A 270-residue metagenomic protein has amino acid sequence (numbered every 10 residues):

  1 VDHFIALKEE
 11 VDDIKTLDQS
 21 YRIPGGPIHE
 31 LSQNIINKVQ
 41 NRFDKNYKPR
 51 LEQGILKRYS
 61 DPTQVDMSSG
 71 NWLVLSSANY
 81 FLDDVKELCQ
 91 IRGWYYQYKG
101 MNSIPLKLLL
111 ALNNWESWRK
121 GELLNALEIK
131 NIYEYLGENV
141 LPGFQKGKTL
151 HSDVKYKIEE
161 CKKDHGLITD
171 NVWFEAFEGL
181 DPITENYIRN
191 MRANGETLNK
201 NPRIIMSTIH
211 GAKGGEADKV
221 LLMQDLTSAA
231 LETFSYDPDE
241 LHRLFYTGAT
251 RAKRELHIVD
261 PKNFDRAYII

Functional and structural regions predicted by a protein language model:
V1-I55, S60, L73-I91, Q97-L106 (+5 more regions): Conserved helicase motor core of SF1/SF2 NTP-dependent helicases
A6-E10, L31-I35, A111, A176-F177 (+1 more regions): Residues that form generic nucleotide/phosphate-binding pockets
D61-M67: Short amphipathic alpha-helix with an adjacent loop that forms part of the alpha/beta core around
S69-N71: A general structural motif
L109-R119: Short, low-order "capping/linker" segments at domain edges
S117-V259: Conserved helicase C-terminal RecA-like lobe
D265-I269: Long, charged, helix-prone linker segments
